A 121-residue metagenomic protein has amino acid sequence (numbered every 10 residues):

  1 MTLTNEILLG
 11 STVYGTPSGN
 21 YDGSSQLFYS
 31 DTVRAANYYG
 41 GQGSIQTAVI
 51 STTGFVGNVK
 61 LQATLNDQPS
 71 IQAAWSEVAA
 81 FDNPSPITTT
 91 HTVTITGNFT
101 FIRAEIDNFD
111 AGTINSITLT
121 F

Functional and structural regions predicted by a protein language model:
M1-Q42: Transition segment at domain starts
G10-T12, V33-A35, F55-T64, T88-T92: A broad "ordered helical/assembly scaffold" signature
Y14, F55-G57, Q68, S85 (+2 more regions): Generic "edge-of-domain/loop-turn" microfeature
Q26-Y29, V33-Q42, S76-F121: Beta-sandwich interaction modules
S44-A48: Structural beta-strand segments of beta-rich domains
I50-T53: Acidic, Ser/Thr
V56-E77, S116-F121: Short, surface-exposed beta-strand/strand-loop-strand elements in extracellular ectodomains
